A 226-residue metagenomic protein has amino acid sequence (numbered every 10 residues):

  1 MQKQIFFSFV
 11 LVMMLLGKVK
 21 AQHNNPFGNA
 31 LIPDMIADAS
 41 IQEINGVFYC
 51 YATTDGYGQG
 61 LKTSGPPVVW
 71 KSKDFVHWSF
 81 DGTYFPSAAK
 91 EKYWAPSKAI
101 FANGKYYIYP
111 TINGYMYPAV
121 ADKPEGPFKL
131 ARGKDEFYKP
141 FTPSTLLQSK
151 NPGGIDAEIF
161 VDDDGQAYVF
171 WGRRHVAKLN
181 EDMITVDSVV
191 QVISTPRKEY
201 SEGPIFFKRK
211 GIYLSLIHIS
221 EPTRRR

Functional and structural regions predicted by a protein language model:
A37-A39, W94-S97, I155-E158, E202-I205: Beta-propeller and closely related beta-sheet repeat lectin domains
E43-G46, F101-G104, V161-D164, K208-G211: Residue-level detector of Asp-centered blade-edge/turn motifs that repeat once per structural unit in beta-propeller
A52-F80: Beta-propeller domains
D55-Q59, Y115, V176, S220: Short glycine/acidic-enriched loop and turn motifs that connect beta-strands
V68, F75, S79-N103, T111-N113: Blade-loop segments of beta-propeller domains
Y115-D163: Asp-box/WD-like beta-propeller blade repeats and closely related beta-sheet repeat scaffolds
I217-R226: Residue-level detector of conserved catalytic or cofactor/ligand-binding positions in enzyme active sites
